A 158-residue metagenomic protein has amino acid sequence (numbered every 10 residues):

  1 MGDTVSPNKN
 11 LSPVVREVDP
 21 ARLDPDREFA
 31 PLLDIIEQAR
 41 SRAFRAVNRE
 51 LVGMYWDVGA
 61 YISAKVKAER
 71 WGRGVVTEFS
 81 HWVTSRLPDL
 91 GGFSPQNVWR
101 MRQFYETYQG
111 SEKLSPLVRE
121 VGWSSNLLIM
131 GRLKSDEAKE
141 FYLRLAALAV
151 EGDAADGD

Functional and structural regions predicted by a protein language model:
M1-D158: Basic, low-complexity intrinsically disordered segments
